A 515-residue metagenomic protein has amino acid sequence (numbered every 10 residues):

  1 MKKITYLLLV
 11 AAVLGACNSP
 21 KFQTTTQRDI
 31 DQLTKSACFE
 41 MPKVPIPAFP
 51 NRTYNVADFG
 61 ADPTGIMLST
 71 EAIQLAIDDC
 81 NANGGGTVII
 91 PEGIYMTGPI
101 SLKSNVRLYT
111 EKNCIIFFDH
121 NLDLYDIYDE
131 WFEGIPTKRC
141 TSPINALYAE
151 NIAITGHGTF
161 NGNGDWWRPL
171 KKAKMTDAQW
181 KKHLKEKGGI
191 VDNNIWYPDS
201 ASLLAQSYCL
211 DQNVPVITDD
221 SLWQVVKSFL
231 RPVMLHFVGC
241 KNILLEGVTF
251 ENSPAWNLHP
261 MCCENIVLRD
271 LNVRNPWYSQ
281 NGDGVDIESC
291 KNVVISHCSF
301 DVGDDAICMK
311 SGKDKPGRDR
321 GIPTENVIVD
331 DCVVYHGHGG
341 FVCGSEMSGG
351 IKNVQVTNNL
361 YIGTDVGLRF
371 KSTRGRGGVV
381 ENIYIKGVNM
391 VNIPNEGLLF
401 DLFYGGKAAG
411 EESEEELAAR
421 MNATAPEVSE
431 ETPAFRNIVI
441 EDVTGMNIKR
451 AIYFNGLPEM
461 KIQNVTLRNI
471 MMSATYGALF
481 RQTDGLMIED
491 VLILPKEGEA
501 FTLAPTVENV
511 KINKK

Functional and structural regions predicted by a protein language model:
I4-V13: Sec-dependent N-terminal signal peptides
C17-K515: Extracellular/periplasmic carbohydrate-active domains that bind, remodel, or depolymerize complex polysaccharides
